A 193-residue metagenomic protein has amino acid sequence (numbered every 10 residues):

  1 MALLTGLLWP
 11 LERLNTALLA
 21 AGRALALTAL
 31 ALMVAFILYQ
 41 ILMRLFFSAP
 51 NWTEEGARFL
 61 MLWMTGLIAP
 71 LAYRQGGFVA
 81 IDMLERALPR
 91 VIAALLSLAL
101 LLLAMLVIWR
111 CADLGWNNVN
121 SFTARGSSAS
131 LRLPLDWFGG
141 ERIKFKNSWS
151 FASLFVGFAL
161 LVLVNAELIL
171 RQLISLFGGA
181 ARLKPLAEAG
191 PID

Functional and structural regions predicted by a protein language model:
M1-D193: Alpha-helical transmembrane segments and membrane-interface helix-loop junctions in multi-pass membrane proteins
